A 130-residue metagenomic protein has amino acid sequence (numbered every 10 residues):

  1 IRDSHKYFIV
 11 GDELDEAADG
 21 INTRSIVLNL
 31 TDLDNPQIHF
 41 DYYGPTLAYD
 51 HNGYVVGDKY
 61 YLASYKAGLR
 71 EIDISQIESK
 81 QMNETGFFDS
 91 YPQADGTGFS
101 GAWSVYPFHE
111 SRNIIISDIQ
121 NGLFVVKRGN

Functional and structural regions predicted by a protein language model:
I1-N130: Feature marking well-ordered beta-strand scaffolds used for ligand recognition
